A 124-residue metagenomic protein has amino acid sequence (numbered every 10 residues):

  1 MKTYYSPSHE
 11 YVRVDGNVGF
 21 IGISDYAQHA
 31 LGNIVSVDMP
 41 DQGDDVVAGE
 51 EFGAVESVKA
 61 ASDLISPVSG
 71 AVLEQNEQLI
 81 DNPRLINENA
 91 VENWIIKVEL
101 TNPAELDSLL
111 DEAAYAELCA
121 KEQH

Functional and structural regions predicted by a protein language model:
M1-E51, E88-H124: Acidic, low-complexity mobile loops and tails
V12-V14, V58, Q75: Residue-level recognition of beta-strand microenvironments
N33, A54, A71: Gly/Ser/Thr-rich helix-start
I34, V58-A61: A short beta-loop-beta micro-motif enriched in histidine and acidic residues
A60-K97: Mid-chain, well-packed structural core segment of small domains
